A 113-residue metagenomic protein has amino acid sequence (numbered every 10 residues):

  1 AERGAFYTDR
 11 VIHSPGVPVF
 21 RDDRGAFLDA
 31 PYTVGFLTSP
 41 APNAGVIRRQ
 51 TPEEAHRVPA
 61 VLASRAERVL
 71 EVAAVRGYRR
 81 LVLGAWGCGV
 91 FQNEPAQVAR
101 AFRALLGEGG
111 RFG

Functional and structural regions predicted by a protein language model:
A1-G113: Macrodomain-like recognition of ADP-ribose-binding/processing modules
